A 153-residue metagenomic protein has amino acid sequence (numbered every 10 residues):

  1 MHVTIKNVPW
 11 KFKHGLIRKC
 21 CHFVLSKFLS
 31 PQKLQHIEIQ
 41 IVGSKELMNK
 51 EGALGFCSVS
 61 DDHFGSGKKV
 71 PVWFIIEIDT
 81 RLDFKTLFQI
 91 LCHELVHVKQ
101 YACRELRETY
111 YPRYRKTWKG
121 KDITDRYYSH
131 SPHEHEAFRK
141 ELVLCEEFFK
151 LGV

Functional and structural regions predicted by a protein language model:
M1-K13, I37, V42-N49: Hydrophobic or amphipathic, alpha-helical segments that drive membrane association/targeting
V3, C21, I37-I41, F74-I78 (+1 more regions): Hydrophobic beta-strand residues in large extracellular and virion-surface proteins
W10-R18, Y127-H130, E134: Generic detection of long, well-ordered alpha-helical segments
K13-H36: Zn2+-dependent metallopeptidase catalytic core
K33-I39, E108-T109: Short acidic alpha-helical/loop segments enriched in Asp/Glu that coordinate divalent cations
N49-K85, V98-A102: Active-site scaffold of zinc-dependent metalloenzymes
R81, K85, E105-V153: Metalloprotease/metallohydrolase-associated module, dominated by Zn2+-dependent proteases
T86-E94: Short alpha-helical catalytic segment bearing the HExxH-like zincin motif of zinc-dependent metalloproteases
